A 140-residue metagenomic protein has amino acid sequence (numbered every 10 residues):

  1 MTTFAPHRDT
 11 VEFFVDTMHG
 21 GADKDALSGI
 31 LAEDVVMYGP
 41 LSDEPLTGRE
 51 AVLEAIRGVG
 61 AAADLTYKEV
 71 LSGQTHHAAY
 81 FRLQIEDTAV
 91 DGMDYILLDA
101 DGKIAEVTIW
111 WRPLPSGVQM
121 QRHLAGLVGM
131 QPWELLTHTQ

Functional and structural regions predicted by a protein language model:
M1-Q140: C-terminal and inter-domain tail/linker signature
